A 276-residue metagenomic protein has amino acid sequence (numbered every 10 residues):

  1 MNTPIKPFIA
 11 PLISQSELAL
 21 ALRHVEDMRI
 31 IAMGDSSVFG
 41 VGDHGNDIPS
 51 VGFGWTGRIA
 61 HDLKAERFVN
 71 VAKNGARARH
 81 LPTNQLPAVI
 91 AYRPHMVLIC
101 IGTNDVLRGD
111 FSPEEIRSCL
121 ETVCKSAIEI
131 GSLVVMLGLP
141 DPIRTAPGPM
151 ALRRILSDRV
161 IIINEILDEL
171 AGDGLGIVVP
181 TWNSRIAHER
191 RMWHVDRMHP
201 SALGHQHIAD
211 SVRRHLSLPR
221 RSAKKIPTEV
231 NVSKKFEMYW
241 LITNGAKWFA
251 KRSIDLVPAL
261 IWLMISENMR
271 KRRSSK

Functional and structural regions predicted by a protein language model:
N2-N74, N84-R93: Serine-esterase "nucleophile elbow" of acetyl-processing enzymes
N2-S16, D173, D196-K276: Conserved catalytic region of serine esterases and O-acyltransferases that act on ester linkages in lipids
D43-I48, H80, R108-P113, R154-I155: Short, solvent-exposed loop/turn segments at secondary-structure boundaries
A72, A76, I101-T103: Cell-envelope and extracellular/periplasmic
V89, R93-L98, T103: Proline-aspartate-enriched helix->loop->beta-strand connector
P113-E121: Charged helix-capping and loop-helix junction motifs
E129-V134, G176: A short helix->loop->beta-strand "cap" motif at the edges of active sites that frequently abuts
R144-T181, A202: Substrate-gating cap/lid alpha-helix
